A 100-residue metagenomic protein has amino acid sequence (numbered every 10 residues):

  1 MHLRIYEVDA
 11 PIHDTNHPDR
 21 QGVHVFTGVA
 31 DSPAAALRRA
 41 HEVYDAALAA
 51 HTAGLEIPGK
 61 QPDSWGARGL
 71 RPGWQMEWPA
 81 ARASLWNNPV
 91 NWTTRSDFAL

Functional and structural regions predicted by a protein language model:
M1-V23: Short aromatic-glycine-(Arg/Gly/Cys) micro-motifs in beta-strand/loop hairpins
R20-A35: A short, exposed loop/beta-hairpin motif centered on an aromatic-Gly-Thr core
D31-G54: A short, charged, amphipathic alpha-helix used as a generic interaction element across diverse proteins
A46-L100: Short, mixed-charge low-complexity intrinsically disordered segments
